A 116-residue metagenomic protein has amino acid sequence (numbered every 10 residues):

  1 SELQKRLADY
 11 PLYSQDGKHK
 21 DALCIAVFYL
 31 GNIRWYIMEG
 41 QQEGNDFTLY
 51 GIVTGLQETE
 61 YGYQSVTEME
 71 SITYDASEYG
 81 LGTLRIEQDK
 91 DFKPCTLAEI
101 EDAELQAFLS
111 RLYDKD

Functional and structural regions predicted by a protein language model:
S1-G31, D116: N-terminal domain-onset segments
G31-R34, E58: Short acidic/polar mixed-charge low-complexity motifs
W35-G40: Short beta-strand-centered aromatic/proline hotspots
Q42-G44: Short, conserved beta-turn/loop elements at beta-strand boundaries and strand-helix junctions
D46-L56: Catalytic Cys-His active-site segments of thiol-dependent hydrolases/isopeptidases
T59-L112: Helix-rich interaction surfaces within compact, conserved domain-sized segments that mediate assembly or partner
